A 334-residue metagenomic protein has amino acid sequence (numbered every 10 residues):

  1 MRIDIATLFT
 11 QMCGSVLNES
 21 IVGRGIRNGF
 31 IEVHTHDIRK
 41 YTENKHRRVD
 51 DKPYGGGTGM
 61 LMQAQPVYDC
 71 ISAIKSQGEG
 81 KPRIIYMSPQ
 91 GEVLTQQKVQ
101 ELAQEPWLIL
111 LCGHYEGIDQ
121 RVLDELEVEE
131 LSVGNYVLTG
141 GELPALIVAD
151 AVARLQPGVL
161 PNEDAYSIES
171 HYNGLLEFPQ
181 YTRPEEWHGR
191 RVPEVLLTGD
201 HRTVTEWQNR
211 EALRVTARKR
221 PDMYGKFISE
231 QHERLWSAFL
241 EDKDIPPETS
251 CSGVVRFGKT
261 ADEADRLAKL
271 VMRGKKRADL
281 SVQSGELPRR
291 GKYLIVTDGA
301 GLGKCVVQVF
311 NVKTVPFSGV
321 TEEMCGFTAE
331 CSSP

Functional and structural regions predicted by a protein language model:
M1-D4, P184-E233: SAM-dependent methyltransferases
M1-K40: Glycine-rich, flexible N-terminal cofactor/catalytic loop recognition
D4-A6, H34-H36, I85, L108-I109 (+1 more regions): Hydrophobic/aromatic beta-strand patches that form the interior of the parallel beta-sheet core in alpha/beta enzyme
V49-C70: Short, structured active-site "lid" loops
Q63-H114, D119: S-adenosyl-L-methionine/SAH cofactor-binding core of RNA-modifying enzymes
I118, V122-E169: Structured adenosyl-cofactor binding patch, chiefly the S-adenosyl-L-methionine
L143, L155-E194: Internal, active-site/partner-interface "lid" segment
L155, G225-V306, F310-P334: Mixed-charge, low-complexity intrinsically disordered regions
